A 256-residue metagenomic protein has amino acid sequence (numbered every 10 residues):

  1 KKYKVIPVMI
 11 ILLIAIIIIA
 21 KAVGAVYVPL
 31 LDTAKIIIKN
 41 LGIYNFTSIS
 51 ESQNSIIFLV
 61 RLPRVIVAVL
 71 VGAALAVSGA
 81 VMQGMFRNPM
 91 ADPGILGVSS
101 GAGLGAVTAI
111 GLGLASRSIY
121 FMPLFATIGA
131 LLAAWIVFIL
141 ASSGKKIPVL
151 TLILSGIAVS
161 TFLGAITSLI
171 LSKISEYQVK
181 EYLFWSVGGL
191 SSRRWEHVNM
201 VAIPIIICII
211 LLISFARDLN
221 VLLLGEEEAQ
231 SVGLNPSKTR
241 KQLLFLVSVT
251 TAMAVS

Functional and structural regions predicted by a protein language model:
K1-S256: Alpha-helical transmembrane segments in inner-membrane proteins
